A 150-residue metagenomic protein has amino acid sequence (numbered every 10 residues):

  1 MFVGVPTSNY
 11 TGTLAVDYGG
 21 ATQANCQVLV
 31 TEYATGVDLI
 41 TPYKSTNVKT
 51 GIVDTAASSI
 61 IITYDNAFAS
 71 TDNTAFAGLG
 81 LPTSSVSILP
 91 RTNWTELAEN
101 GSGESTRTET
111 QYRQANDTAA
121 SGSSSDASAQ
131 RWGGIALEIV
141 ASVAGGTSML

Functional and structural regions predicted by a protein language model:
M1-L150: Primarily extracytoplasmic/secreted proteins and surface-exposed domains characterized by disulfide-bonded cysteine
